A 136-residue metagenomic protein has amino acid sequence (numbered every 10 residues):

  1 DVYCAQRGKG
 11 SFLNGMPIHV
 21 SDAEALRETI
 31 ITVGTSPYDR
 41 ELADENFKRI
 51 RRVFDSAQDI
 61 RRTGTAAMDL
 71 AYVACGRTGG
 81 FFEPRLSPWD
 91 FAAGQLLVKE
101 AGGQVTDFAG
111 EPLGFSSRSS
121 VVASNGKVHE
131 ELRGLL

Functional and structural regions predicted by a protein language model:
D1-L70, R118-L136: Acidic beta-strand-loop-alpha-helix segment within the catalytic core of divalent metal-dependent phosphate-processing
T35, P84-L86, F108-E111: Short secondary-structure boundary segments
A66-A67, S87-F91, L113-S117: Small/polar glycine-rich anion-binding or flexible loop at a beta-alpha turn
A71-A74, A92-E100: Hydrophobic residues within well-ordered alpha-helices
C75-G80, G103-Q104: Alpha-to-beta junction loops
T78-P88: Active-site neighborhoods of divalent-metal-dependent phosphate/nucleic-acid chemistry enzymes
P88-A92, E111, H129-L136: Short, basic, helix/turn surface patches
G102-S117: Acidic, metal-binding active-site segment of PIN/NYN-like and related structure-specific nucleases
